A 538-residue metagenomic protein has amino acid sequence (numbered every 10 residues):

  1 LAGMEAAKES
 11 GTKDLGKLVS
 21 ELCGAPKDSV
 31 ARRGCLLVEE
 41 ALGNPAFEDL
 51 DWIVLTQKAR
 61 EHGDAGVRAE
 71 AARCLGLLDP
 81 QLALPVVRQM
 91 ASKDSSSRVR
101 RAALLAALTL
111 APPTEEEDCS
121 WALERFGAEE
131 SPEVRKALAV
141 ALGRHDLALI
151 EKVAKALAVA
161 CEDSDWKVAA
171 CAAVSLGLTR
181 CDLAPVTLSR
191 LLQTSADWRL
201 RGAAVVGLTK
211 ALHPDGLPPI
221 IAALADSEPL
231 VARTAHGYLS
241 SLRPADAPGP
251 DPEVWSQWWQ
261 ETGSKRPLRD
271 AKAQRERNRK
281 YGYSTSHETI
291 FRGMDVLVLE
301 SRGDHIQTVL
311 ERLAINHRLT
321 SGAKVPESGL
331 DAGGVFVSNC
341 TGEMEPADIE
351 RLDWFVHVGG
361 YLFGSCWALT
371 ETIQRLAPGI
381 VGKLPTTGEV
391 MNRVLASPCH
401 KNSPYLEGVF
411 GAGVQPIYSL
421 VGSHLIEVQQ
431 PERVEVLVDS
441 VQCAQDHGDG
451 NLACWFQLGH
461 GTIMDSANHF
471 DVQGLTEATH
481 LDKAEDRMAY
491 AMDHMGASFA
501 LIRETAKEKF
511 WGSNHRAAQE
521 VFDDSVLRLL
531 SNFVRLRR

Functional and structural regions predicted by a protein language model:
L1, D28-R32, A65-G66, S96-R98 (+6 more regions): Alpha-helix N-cap/helix-start positions at coil->helix boundaries
G3, G34-C35, A71, A103 (+4 more regions): Conserved hydrophobic register position within alpha-solenoid helical repeats
A6-E9, L37-A41, C74-L77, A106-T109 (+5 more regions): Core register positions within helices of long alpha-helical scaffolds
T12-G24, P45-A59, P80-S92, P112-G127 (+4 more regions): Amphipathic alpha-helical scaffolding segments comprising HEAT/armadillo-like alpha-solenoid repeats
R233, G237, P248-D295, L299-E300 (+1 more regions): Hydrophobic targeting/anchoring helices
K272-M294, D446-G450, L458-R538: Extracellular ligand-binding/catalytic regions of CAZymes and related secreted enzymes and adhesion modules
M294-L376: Helical hinge/lid and interdomain linker segments adjacent to catalytic or ligand-binding clefts that mediate domain
E343-Y418: A glycine-rich, often tryptophan-bearing local segment used as a flexible ligand/cofactor-contacting loop or short
